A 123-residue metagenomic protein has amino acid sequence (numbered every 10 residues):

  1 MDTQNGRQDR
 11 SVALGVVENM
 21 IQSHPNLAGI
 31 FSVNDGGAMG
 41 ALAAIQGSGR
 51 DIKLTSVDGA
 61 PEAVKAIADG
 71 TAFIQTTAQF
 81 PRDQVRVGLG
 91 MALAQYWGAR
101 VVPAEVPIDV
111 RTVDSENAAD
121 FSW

Functional and structural regions predicted by a protein language model:
M1-W123: A residue-level marker of the well-folded mature domains of exported/periplasmic proteins
